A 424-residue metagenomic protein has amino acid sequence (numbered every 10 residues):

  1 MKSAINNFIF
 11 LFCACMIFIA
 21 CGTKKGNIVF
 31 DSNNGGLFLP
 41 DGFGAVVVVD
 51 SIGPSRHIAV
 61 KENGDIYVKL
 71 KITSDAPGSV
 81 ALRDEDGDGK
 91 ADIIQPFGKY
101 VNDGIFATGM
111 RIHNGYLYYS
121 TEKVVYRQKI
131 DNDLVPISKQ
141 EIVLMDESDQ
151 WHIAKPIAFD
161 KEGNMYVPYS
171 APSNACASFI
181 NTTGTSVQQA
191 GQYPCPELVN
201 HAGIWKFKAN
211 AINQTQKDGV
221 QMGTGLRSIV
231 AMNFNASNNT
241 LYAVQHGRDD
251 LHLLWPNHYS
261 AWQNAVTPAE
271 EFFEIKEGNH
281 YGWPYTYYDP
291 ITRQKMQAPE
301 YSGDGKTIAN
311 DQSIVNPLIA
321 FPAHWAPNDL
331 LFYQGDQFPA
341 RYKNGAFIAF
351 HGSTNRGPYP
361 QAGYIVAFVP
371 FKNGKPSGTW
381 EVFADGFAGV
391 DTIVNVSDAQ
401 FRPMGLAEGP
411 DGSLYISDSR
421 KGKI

Functional and structural regions predicted by a protein language model:
K25-L39, A171-K217, T224-S397, F401 (+1 more regions): Beta-propeller domain segments
V46-K71, A326-F332, F347-A349: Beta-strand-rich domains and repeat architectures in extracellular enzymes and scaffolds, especially beta-propellers
V48-I52, P96-D103, I142-D149, V220-G225 (+3 more regions): Surface loop/turn motifs at the tips and blade-to-blade linkers of beta-strand repeat domains
P54, D75, I93, D103-F106 (+10 more regions): Beta-rich catalytic cores
I58, M110, I157, I229-M232 (+2 more regions): Hydrophobic core register within WD40 beta-propeller blades
N63, K71-T73, E122-V124, I130 (+4 more regions): Short loop/turn segments immediately following the C-termini of beta-strands
D65-K69, Y116-Y119, N164-P168, T240-V244 (+3 more regions): Conserved beta-propeller blade signature
I93-F97, N102-H113, E122-D160, P168 (+1 more regions): Asp-box/WD-like beta-propeller blade repeats and closely related beta-sheet repeat scaffolds
